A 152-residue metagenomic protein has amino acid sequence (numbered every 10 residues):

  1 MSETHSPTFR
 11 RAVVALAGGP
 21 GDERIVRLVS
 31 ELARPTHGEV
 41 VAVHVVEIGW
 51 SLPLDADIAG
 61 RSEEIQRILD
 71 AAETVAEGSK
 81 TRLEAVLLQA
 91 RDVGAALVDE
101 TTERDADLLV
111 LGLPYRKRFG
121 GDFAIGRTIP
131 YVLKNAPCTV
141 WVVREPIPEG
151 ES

Functional and structural regions predicted by a protein language model:
M1-P7, E77-L109, P114, I147-S152: Structural beta-alpha unit
S2-A59, T81, N135: Small/aliphatic-rich secondary-structure junction motif
G21, V93, K117-F119: Short glycine-rich, flexible loops that bind phosphorylated cofactors or substrates
L28, R61-A72, A96: Short, solvent-exposed amphipathic alpha-helices that sit in or adjacent to ligand/effector-binding or catalytic
S30, E73, V98, P130-Y131: Active-site phosphate/pyrophosphate- and oxyanion-stabilizing loops and adjacent acidic/basic residues in soluble
V41-V43, E84-L88, W141: General small-molecule cofactor/ligand-binding pocket signal
A56-E64, A124: Alpha-helix N-cap and loop-to-helix initiation/capping positions
L111-K134, E149-S152: Glycine-rich, Arg-bearing micro-motifs that act as flexible, cationic patches
